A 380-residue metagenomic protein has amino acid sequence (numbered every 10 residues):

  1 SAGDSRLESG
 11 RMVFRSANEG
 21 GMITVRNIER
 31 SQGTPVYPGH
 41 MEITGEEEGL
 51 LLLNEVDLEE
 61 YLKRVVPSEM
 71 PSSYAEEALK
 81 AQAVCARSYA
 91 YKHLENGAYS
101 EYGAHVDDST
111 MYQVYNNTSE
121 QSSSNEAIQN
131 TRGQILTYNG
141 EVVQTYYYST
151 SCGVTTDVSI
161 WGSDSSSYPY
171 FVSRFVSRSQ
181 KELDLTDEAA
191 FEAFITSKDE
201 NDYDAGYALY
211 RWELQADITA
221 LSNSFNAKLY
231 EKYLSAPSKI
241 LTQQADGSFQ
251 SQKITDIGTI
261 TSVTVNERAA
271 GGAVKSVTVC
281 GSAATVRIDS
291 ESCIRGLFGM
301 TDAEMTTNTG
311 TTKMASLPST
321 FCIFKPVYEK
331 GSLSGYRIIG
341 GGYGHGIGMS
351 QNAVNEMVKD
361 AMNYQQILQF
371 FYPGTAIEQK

Functional and structural regions predicted by a protein language model:
S1-K380: Conserved, single-site charged/polar hotspot
